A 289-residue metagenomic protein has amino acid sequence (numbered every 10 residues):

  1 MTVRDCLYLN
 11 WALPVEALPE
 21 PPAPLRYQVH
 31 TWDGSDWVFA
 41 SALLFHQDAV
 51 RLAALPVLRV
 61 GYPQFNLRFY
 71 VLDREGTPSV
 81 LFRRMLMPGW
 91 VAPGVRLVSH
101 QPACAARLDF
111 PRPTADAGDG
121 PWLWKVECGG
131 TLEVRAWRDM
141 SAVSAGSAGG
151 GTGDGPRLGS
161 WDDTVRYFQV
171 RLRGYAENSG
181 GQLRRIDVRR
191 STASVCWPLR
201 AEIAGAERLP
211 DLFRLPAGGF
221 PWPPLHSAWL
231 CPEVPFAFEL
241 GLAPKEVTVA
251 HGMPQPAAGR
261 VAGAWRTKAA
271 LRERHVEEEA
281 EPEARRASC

Functional and structural regions predicted by a protein language model:
M1, L7, W11-L13: Targeting-peptide/extracellular-domain and disordered-appendage signature
T2-V3, A54: Residue-level detector of alpha-helix boundaries and kinks
R4-C6, N66-E278, C289: Internal, well-folded beta-alpha domain core
V15-L67: Glycine/small-residue-rich interface belts in oligomeric ring/scaffold proteins and their assembly partners
E283-R285: N-terminal low-complexity segments that are often proline-rich with Ser/Thr-Pro
